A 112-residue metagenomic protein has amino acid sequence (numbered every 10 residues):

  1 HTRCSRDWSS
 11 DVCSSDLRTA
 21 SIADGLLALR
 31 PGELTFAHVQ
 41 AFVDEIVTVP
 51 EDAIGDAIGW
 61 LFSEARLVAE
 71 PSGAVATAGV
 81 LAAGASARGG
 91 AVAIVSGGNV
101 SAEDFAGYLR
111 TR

Functional and structural regions predicted by a protein language model:
H1-C13: Single conserved hydrophobic/aromatic residue that forms the stacking wall/gate of nucleotide- or nucleobase-binding
R6, I22, R30, D52-I54 (+2 more regions): Glycine-rich beta-alpha junction loops
R6-S9, L26, L81, E103: Short, charged, surface-exposed secondary-structure boundary motifs
S10-D16, A65-L67, A87, R110-T111: Short, hinge-like loop/turn segments at secondary-structure boundaries
S15-G25: N-terminal glycine-rich dinucleotide-binding loop that anchors FAD/FMN and/or NAD(P) in oxidoreductases
G32-R88: Active-site-adjacent helical/loop segments in soluble small-molecule enzymes
V75-R112: Phosphate-binding loop/pocket of nucleotide- and phosphate-handling active sites
